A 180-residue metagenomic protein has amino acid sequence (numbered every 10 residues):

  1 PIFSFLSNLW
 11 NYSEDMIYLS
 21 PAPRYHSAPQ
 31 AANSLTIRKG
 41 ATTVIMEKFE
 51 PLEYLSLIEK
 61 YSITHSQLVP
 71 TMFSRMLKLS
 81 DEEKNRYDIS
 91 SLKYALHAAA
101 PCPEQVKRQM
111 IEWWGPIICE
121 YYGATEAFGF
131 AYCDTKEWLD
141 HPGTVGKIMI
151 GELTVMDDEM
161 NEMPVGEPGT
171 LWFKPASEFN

Functional and structural regions predicted by a protein language model:
P1-I17, P21, Y25-T64, L79: Conserved AMP-binding/adenylation subdomain of ANL enzymes
I2, S20, A32, E53-Y54 (+5 more regions): Hydrophobic alpha-helical segments typical of transmembrane helices and their membrane-interface/capping positions
S20-P21, I45, L96-A98, M156-D158 (+1 more regions): Thr-Gly-centered strand-to-loop micro-motif
H26, A99, F179: Glycine-rich phosphate/pyrophosphate-binding beta-alpha loops
R38-K39, I63-L68, L77-H141, E152 (+1 more regions): Gly/Ser/Thr-rich phosphate-binding loop
F49-E50, T71, P101: Short beta->alpha linker loops
V69-P70, S177: Beta->alpha turn/N-cap motifs
K147-I150, N161-N180: Conserved ATP/PPi-binding loop(s) of AMP-dependent carboxylate-activating enzymes
